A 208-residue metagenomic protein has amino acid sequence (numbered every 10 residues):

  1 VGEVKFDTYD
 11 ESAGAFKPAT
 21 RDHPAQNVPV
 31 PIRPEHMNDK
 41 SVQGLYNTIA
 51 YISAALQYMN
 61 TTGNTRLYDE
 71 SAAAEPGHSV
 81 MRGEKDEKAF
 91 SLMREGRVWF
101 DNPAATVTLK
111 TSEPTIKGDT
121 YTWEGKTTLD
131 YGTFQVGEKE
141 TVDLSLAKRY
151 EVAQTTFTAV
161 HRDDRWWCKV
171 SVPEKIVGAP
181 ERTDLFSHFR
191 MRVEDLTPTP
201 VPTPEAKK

Functional and structural regions predicted by a protein language model:
V1-D7, E113-K208: Exposed beta-sheet edge and beta->alpha loop/turn motif
V1-K17, D39: N-terminal capping/interface segment
A15-N102: Core segments of small alpha/beta cavity-forming domains
L45, L56, L67, M81 (+6 more regions): Generic detector of leucine side chains in alpha-helical contexts
T62, R66-E70, H78, P103 (+4 more regions): Generic marker of "main functional regions" within proteins
K88-S91, A104-T108, K139, R149-E151: Short amphipathic alpha-helical surface micro-motifs
M93-K117: A contiguous pocket-lining binding segment that forms or flanks enzyme active sites
